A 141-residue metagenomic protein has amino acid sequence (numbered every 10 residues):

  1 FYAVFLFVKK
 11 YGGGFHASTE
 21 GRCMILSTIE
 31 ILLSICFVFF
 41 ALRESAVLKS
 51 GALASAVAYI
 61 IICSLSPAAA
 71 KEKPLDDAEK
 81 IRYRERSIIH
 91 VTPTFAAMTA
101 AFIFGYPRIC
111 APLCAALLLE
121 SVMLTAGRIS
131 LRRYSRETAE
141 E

Functional and structural regions predicted by a protein language model:
F1-F15, R22-T28: Alpha-helical membrane segments and adjacent membrane-interface helices in multi-pass membrane proteins
K10, G14, S18, F39-R43 (+3 more regions): Transmembrane helix-loop junctions in multipass membrane proteins, especially transporters and channels
A17-I29, S50-A54, E79-R84: Cytoplasmic-side transmembrane-helix entry/capping segments in multi-pass membrane proteins
L32-S45, I89-I109: Hydrophobic alpha-helical transmembrane segments in multi-pass integral membrane proteins
S45-I60, P112-A116: Alpha-helical transmembrane segments
A56-A70: Membrane-water interface of transmembrane alpha-helices
A68-P93: Membrane-helix boundary/juxtamembrane motif in polytopic membrane proteins
P93-E141: Alpha-helical transmembrane segments and their cytosolic interface
